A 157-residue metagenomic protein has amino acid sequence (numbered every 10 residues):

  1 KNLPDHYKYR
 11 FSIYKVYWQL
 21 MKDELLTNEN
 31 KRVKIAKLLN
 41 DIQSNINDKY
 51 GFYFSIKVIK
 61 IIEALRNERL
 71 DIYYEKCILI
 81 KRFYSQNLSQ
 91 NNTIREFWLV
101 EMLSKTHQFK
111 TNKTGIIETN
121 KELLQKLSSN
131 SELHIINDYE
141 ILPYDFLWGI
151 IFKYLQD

Functional and structural regions predicted by a protein language model:
K1, T27-L39: Helix-turn-helix repeat elements of alpha-solenoid scaffolds
K1-Y7, N40-Y50, I78-S89: Solenoid-like repeat scaffolds
Y7-M21, S55-R66, E101-M102: "A position-specific structural signal for the A-helix of alpha-solenoid helical repeats
L26-K31, Y50-S55, L70-K76: Extended hydrophobic-aromatic, low-complexity segments
R32-I35, K60-E63, C77: Aromatic- and glycine-enriched beta-alpha-beta binding-site module
K34-I46, F54-K57: A long, hydrophobic alpha-helical segment
I46, E68-R69: Substrate-recognition/cap regions that form aromatic- and gly/pro-loop-enriched pockets for small-molecule ligands
R69-D157: C-terminal non-catalytic interaction modules
